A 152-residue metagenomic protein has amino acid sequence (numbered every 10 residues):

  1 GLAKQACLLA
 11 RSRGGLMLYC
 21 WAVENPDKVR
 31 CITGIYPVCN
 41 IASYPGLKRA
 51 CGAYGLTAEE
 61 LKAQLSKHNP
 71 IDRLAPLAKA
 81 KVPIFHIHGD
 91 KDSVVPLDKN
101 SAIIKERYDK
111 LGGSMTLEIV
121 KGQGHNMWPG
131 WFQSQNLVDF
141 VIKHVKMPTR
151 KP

Functional and structural regions predicted by a protein language model:
L2-C51: Primarily recognizes the serine-hydrolase "nucleophile elbow" in alpha/beta-hydrolase and SGNH/GDSL folds
A6, I84, M115: Hydrophobic anchor at the start of a short beta-strand that flanks the dinucleotide cofactor-binding loop
S12, D90, K121: Nucleotide-sugar donor-binding loop of glycosyltransferases
P37-P76: Mobile cap/lid helix-loop segments that gate and shape the active-site cleft of serine hydrolases
R73-K79, M147-R150: Surface-exposed acidic, glycine-flexible loop patches that form ligand/cofactor-binding and adhesion interfaces
L77-I84, L111: Short, proline-enriched alpha-helix->beta-strand connector loops that line the catalytic pocket of alpha/beta-hydrolase
F85-H88, D92: Short beta-strand/loop motif that positions the catalytic acidic residue of the alpha/beta-hydrolase fold
V94, K99-K105, D109-P152: C-terminal catalytic histidine-bearing segment of alpha/beta-hydrolase fold enzymes
